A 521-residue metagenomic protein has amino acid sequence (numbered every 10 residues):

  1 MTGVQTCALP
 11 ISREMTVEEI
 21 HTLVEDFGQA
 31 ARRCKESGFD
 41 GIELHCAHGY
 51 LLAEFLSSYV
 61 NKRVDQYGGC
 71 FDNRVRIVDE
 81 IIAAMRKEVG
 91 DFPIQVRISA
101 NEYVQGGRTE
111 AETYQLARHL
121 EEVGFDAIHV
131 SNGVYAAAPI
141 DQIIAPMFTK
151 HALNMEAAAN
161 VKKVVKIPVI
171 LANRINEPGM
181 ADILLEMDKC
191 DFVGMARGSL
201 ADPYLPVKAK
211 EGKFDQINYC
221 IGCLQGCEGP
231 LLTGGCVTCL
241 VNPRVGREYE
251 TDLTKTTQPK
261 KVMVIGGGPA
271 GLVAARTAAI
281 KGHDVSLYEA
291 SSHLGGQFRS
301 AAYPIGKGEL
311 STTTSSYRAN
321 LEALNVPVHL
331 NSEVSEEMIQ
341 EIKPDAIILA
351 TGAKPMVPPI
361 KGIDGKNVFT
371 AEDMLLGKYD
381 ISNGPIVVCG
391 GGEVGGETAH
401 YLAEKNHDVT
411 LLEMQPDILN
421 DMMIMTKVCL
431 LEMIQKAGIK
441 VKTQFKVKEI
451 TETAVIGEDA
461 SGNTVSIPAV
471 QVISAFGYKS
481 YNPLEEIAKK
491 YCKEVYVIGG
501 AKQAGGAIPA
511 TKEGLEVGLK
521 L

Functional and structural regions predicted by a protein language model:
M1-C7: Single conserved hydrophobic/aromatic residue that forms the stacking wall/gate of nucleotide- or nucleobase-binding
A8-I265, P269, V273-I280, D284-V285 (+1 more regions): Flavin-dependent oxidoreductase catalytic cores
S37, V123, K281-H283, L324 (+3 more regions): Conserved dinucleotide-binding and phosphotransfer motif residues
F39, F125, C190, L321 (+2 more regions): Local beta-strand N-terminus motif with an aromatic residue
I82, E248-T257, V273, I280 (+4 more regions): Flanking helices and flexible, charged tails adjoining ferredoxin-like Fe-S electron-transfer domains in multi-subunit
D141-M147, D191, F298-G306, M414-L419 (+1 more regions): Short beta-alpha connecting loops at secondary-structure transitions that line or flank enzyme active sites
K260-A290, L294, H329-K343, A350-N367 (+3 more regions): Rossmann-like dinucleotide/flavin-binding elements
G296-I342, N420-F445, T453: N-terminal Rossmann-like dinucleotide/flavin-binding domain of flavoprotein oxidoreductases that bind FAD/FMN
